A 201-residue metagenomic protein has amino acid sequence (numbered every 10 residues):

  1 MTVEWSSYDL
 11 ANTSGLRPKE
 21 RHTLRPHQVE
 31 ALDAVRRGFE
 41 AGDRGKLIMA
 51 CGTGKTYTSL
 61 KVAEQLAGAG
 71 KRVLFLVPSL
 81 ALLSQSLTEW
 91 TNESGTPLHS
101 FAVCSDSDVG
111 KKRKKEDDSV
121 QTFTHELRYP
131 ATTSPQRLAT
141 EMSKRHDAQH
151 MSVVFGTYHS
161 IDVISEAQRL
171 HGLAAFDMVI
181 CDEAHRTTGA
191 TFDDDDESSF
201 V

Functional and structural regions predicted by a protein language model:
M1-T53, Y57-K71, T88-N92, R113-T124 (+2 more regions): ATP-dependent helicase/translocase motor core
D33, S84, V163: Alpha-helical elements of the RecA-like P-loop NTPase motor core of helicases
R44-K46, R72-L74, M151-V153, M178: Residue-level preference for the first positions of well-ordered beta-strands
V62, Q85-W90, V179, S199-F200: Alpha-helical scaffold elements adjacent to nucleotide-binding pockets in ATP/GTP-utilizing enzyme cores
A67-G95, H99-K114, Y158-S160: Conserved Walker A/P-loop ATP-binding site and its immediately adjacent core in helicase/helicase-like ATPase domains
L127-R137, G189, D196-F200: Surface-exposed intrinsically disordered loops and tails
Q136-A175: Conserved helix/coil segment N-terminal to the catalytic DExD/H
Y158-S160, L170-V201: SF2 helicase catalytic motif II
